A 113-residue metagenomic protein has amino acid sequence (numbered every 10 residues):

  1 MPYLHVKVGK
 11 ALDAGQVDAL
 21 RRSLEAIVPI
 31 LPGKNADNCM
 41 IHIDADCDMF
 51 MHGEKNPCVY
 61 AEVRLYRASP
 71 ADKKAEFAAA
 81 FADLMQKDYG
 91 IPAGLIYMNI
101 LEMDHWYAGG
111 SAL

Functional and structural regions predicted by a protein language model:
M1-L113: Interaction-mediating elements
